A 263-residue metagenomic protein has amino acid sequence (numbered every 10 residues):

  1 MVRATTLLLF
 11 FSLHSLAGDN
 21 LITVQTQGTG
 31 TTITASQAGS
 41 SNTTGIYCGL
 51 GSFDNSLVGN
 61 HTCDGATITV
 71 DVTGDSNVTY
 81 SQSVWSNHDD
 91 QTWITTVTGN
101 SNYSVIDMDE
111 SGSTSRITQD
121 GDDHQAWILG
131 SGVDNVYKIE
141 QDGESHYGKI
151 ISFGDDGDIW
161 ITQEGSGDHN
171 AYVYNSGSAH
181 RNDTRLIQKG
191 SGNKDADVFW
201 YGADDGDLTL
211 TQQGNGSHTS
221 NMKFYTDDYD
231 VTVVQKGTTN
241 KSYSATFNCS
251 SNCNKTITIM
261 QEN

Functional and structural regions predicted by a protein language model:
M1-A4: Positively charged n-region of N-terminal signal peptides that target proteins for export
S12-H14: N-terminal signal peptide c-region/cleavage motif recognized by signal peptidases
G18-N263: Low-complexity repeat regions of mature extracellularly deployed or surface/particle-associated proteins
